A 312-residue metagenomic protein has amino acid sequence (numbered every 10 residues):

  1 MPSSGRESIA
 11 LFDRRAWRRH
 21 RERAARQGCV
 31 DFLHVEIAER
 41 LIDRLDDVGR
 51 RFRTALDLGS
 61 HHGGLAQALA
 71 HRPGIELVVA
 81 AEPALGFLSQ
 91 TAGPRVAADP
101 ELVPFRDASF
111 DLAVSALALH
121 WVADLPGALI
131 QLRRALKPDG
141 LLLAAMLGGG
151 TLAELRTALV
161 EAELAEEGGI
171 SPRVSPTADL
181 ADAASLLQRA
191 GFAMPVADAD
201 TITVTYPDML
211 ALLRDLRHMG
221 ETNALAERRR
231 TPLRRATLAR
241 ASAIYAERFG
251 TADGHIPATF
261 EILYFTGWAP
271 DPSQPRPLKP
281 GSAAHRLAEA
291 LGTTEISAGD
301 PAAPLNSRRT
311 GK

Functional and structural regions predicted by a protein language model:
M1-E22, H71-I75, P83-A84, T91 (+4 more regions): Short, low-complexity, intrinsically disordered N-terminal peptides in bacterial proteins
M1-R53: Class I SAM-dependent methyltransferase Rossmann-like catalytic core, especially the SAM/SAH-binding loop
D43, D47-L112, P126-I130: Class I SAM-dependent methyltransferase SAM/SAH-binding core
A98, A116, A145-M146: Structural motif
L117-W121: Short catalytic micro-motifs in class I SAM-dependent methyltransferases
P126-L141: A short glycine-rich, Lys/Arg-flanked "PGG" loop and its adjoining helix->strand segment in the class I
L143-A211, M219-R235: Conserved catalytic/acceptor-binding region of the Class I
A190, P207-K312: C-terminal lobe and adjacent flexible extensions of AdoMet/dcAdoMet transferase-like proteins
